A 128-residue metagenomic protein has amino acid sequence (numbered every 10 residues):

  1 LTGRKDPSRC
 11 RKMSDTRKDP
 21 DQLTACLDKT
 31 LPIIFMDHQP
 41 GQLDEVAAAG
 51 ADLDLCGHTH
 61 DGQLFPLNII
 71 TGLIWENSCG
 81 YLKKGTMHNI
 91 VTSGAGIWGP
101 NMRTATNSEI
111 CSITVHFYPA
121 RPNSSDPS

Functional and structural regions predicted by a protein language model:
L1-P127: Soluble catalytic domains of enzymes that build or remodel membrane lipids, polysaccharides, and related
